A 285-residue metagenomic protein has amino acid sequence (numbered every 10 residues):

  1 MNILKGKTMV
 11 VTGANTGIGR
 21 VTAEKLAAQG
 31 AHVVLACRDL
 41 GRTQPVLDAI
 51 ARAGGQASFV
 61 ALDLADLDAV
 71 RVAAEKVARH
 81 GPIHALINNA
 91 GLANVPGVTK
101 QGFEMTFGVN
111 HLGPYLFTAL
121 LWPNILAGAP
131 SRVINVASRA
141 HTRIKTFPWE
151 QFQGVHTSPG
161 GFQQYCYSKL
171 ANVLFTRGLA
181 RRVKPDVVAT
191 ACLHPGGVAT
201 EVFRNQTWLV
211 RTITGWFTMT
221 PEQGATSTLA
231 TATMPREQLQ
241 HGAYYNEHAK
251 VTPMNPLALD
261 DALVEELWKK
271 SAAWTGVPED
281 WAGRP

Functional and structural regions predicted by a protein language model:
M1-V34: Canonical Rossmann dinucleotide-binding motif of NAD(H)/NADP(H)-dependent dehydrogenases/reductases, specifically
T8-V11, L86-I87, V133: Conserved hydrophobic beta-strands of the Rossmann-like cofactor-binding core in SDR/related NAD(P)H-dependent
Q29-P45: Conserved glycine-rich Rossmann-like NAD(P)H-binding loop of the short-chain dehydrogenase/reductase
L40, V60-E75, K100: The beta1-alpha1 cofactor-binding region of Rossmann-like NAD(H)/NADP(H)-dependent oxidoreductases
R52-Q56, K76-N88, N94-T99: A glycine-rich helix->loop->beta "capping" turn within Rossmann-like NAD(P)(H)-dependent oxidoreductase domains
G91-K100, E104-F107, L126-V187, H194-I213 (+1 more regions): Catalytic loop of short-chain dehydrogenase/reductase
S168, T212-T252, D260-E265, K269 (+1 more regions): C-terminal helical subdomain
